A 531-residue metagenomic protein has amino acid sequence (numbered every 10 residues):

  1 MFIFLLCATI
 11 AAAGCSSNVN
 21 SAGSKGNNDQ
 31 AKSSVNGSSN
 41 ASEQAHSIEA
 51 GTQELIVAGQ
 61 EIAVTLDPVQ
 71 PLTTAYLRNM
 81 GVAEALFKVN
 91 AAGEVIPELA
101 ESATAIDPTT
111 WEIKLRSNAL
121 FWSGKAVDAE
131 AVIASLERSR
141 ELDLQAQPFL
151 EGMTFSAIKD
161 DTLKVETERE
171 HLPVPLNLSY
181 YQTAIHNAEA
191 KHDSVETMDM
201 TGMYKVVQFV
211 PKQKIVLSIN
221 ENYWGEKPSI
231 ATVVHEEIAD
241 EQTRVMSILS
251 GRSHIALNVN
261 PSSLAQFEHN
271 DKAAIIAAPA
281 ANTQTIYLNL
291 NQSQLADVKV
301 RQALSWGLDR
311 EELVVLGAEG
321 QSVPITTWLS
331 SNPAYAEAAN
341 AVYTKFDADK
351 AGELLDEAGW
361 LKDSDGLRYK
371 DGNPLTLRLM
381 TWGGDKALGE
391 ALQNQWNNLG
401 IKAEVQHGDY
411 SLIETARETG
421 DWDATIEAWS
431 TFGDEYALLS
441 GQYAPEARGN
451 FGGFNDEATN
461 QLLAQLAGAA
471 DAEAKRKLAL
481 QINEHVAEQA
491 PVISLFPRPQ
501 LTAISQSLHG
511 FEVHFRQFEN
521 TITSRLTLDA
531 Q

Functional and structural regions predicted by a protein language model:
A58-D107, E137, D199-M200: N-terminal lobe/hinge region of extracytoplasmic solute-binding protein
E94, E170, L176-P228, T232 (+4 more regions): Gly/Pro-rich hinge or "lid" segments in bacterial periplasmic/extracellular proteins
E101-D143, Q294-A296: Aromatic- and charge-enriched surface segment that lines or borders ligand/interaction sites
T104-P108, Q147-E189: Surface-exposed binding/hinge segments that line and control ligand-binding clefts or catalytic entry sites
H192, N220-Q266, Q393, I401-E404 (+1 more regions): Ligand-site clamp/hinge motif
V210, G307-E337, G384-Q393, E414-Q531: Detector for C-terminal structural segments
P324-D363, D385: Structural transition elements
L361-T431: Ligand/substrate-recognition segments at binding pockets and active sites
